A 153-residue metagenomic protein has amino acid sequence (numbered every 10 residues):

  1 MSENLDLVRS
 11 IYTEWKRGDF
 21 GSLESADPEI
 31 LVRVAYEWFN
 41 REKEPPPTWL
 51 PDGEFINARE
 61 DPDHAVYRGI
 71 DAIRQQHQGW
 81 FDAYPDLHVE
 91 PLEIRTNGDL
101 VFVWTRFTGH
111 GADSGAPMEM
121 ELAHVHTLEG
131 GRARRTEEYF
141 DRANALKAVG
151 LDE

Functional and structural regions predicted by a protein language model:
M1-E153: C-terminal and inter-domain tail/linker signature
